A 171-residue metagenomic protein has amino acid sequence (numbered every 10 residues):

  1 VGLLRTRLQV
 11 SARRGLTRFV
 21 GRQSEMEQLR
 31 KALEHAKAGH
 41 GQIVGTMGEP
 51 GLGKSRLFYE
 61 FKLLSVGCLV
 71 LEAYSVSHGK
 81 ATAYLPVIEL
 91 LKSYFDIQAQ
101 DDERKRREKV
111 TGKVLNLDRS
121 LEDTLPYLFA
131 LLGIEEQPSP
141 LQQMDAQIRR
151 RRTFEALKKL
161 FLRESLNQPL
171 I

Functional and structural regions predicted by a protein language model:
V1-I171: Key residue(s) within conserved catalytic/signature motifs
